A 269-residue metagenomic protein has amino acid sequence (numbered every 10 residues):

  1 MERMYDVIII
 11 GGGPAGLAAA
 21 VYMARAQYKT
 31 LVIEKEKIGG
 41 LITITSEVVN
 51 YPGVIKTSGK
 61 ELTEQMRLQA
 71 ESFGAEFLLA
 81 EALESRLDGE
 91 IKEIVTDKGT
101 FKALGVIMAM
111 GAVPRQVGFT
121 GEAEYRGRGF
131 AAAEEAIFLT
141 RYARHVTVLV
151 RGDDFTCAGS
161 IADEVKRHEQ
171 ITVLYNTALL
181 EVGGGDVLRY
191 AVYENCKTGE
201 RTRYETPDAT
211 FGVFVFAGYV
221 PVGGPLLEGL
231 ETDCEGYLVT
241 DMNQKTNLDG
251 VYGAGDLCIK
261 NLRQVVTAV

Functional and structural regions predicted by a protein language model:
R3-F73, A133-A158, L174, D233: Beta1-alpha1 glycine-rich phosphate/pyrophosphate-binding loop at the start of Rossmann-like nucleotide-binding domains
M4-D6, L79-A80, N176, L248: Phosphate-coordination loops involved in phosphoryl transfer and adenosine-cofactor binding
A20-Y22, I44, G118-E122, I137-F138 (+3 more regions): Short amphipathic alpha-helical segments
V48-P52, Y125-R126, E164-R167: Short, hinge-like loop/turn segments at secondary-structure boundaries
A70-V95, F101-A103, T140-M242: A Rossmann-like FAD-binding core segment of flavoenzymes
V113, G118, A123-F130, V215-T267: FAD-site-proximal beta/loop scaffold in flavoenzymes
